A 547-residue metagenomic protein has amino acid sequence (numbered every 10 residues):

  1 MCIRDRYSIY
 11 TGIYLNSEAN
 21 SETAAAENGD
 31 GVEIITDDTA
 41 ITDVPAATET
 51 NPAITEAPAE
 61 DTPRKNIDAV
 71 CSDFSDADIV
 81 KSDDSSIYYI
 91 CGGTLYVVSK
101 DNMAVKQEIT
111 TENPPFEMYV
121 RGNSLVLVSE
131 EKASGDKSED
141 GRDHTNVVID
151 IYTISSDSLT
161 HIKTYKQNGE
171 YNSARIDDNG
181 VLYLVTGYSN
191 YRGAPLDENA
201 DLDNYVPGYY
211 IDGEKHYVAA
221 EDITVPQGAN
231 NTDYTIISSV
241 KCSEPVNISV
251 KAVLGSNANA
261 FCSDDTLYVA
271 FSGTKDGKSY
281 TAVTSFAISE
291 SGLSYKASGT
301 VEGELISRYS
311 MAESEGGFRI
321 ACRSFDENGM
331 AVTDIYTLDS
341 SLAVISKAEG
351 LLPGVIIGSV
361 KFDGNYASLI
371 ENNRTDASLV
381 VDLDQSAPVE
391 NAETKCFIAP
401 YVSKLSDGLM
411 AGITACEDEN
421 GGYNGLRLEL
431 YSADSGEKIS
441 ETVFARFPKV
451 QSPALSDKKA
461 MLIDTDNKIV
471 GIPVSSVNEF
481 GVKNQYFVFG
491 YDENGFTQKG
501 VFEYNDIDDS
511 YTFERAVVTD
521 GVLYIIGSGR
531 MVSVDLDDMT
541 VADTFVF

Functional and structural regions predicted by a protein language model:
R4-F547: Beta-sheet-rich non-transmembrane sensory/scaffold domains
